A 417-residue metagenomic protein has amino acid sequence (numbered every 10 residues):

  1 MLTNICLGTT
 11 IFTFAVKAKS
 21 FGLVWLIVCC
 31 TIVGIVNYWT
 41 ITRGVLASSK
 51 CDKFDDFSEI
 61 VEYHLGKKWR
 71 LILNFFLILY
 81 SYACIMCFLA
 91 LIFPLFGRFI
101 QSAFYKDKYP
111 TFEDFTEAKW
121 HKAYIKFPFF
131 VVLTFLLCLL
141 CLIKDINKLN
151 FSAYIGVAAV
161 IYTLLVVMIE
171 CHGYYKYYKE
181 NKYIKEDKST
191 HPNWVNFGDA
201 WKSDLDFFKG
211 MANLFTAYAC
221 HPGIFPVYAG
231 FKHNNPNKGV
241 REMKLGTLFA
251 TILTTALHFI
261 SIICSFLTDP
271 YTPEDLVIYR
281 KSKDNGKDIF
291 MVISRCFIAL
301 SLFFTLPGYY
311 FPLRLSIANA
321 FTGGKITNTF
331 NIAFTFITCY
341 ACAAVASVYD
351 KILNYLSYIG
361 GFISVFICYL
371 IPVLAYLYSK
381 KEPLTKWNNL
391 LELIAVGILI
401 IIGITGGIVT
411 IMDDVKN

Functional and structural regions predicted by a protein language model:
M1-N4, C29-V33, A212-N213: Alpha-helical transmembrane segments of multi-pass integral membrane proteins
M1-T9, L79, I394, I398: Membrane-interface recognition of transmembrane alpha-helix starts, especially the cytoplasmic loop-to-helix transition
M1-V16, N37-T42: Membrane-interface "cap" regions at the ends of multi-pass membrane proteins
A15-F21, T134-G156, G230, A344-Y355: Membrane-water interface regions at transmembrane-helix termini and the short interhelical loops of multi-pass membrane
K17-A47, F54, S58: Extracellular loop-to-transmembrane helix junctions
I32, V36-T40, V160, S364-I371: Alpha-helical transmembrane segments and their membrane-interface exit regions
T42, S48-N74, M86-F129, A153-G156 (+3 more regions): Membrane-interfacial loop- and helix-cap regions that link adjacent transmembrane helices in polytopic membrane proteins
